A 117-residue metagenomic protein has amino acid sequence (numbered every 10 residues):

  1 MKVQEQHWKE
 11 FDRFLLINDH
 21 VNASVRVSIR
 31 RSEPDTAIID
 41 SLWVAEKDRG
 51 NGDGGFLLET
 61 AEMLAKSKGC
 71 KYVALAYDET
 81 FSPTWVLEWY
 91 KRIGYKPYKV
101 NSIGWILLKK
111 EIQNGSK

Functional and structural regions predicted by a protein language model:
M1-F14: Active-site rim helix/loop that mediates acceptor-substrate recognition in acyltransferases
W8, A23-P34: A conserved beta-strand-loop-helix scaffold within acyl/acetyltransferase catalytic domains
V21-A23, W85: Glycine-rich acetyl-CoA-binding "A-motif" of GNAT/NAT acetyltransferases
P34-E46: Conserved acetyl-CoA binding element of GNAT-fold acetyltransferases
V44, G50-M63, R92: Conserved acetyl-CoA-binding loop-helix of GNAT-fold acetyltransferases
A74-L87, G104-W105: Conserved beta-strand-loop-alpha-helix junction that forms the acyl-donor binding cleft
Y90-V100: Conserved acetyl-CoA-binding loop of GNAT-fold acetyltransferases
